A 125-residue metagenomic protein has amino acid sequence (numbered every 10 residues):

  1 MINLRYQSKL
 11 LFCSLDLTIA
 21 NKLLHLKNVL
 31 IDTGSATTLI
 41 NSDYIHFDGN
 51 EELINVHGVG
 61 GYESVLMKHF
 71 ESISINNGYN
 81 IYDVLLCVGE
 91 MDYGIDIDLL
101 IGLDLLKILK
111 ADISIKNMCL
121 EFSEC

Functional and structural regions predicted by a protein language model:
M1-C125: Pepsin/retropepsin-fold aspartyl endopeptidases
